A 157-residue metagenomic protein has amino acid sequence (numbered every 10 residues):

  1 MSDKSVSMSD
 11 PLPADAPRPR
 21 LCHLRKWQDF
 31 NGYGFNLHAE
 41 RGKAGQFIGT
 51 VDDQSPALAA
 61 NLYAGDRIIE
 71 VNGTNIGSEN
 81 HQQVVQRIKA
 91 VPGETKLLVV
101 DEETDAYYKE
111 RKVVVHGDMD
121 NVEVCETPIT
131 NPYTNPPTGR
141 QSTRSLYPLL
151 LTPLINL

Functional and structural regions predicted by a protein language model:
M1-F30, N156: Interdomain regulatory linker/hinge segments that flank or connect interaction modules in polarity/junction/synaptic
P19, K43, P92-G93: Extracytoplasmic
H23, N36, K96-V99: Soluble periplasmic/extracytoplasmic beta-strand elements of cell-envelope proteins
W27-E70, T74-G77, L154-L157: PDZ/PDZ-like domain segments forming the peptide/carboxylate-binding groove, activating on the N-terminal beta-strands
G34, D105-P148: C-terminal, low-ordered peptide segments at domain boundaries
E40, V100-T104: Solvent-exposed coil/turn segments that connect beta secondary-structure elements in extracytoplasmic/periplasmic
Y63-A64, E70-K96, D105: PDZ domains, with a preference for the canonical peptide-binding region formed by the helix
